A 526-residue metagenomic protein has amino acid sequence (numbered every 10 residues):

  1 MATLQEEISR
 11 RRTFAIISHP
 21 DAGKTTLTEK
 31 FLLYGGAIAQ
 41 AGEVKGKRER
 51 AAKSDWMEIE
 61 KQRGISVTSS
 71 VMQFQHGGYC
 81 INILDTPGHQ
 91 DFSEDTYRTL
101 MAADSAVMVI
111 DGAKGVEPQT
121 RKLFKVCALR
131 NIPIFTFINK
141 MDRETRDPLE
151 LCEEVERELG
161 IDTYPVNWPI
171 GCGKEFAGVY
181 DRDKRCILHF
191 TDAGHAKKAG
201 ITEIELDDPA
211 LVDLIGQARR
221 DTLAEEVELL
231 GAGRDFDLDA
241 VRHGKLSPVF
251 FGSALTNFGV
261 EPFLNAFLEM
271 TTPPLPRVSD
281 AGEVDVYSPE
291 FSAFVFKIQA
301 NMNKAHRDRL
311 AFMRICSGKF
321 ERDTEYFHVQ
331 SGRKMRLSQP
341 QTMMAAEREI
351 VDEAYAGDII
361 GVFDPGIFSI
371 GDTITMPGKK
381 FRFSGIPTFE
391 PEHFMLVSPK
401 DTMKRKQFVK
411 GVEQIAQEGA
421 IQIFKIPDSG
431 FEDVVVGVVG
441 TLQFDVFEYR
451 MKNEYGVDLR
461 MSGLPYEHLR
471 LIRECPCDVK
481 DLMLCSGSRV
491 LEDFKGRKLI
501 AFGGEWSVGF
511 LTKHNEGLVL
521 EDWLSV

Functional and structural regions predicted by a protein language model:
M1-V526: Structural and coupling elements of P-loop NTPases
